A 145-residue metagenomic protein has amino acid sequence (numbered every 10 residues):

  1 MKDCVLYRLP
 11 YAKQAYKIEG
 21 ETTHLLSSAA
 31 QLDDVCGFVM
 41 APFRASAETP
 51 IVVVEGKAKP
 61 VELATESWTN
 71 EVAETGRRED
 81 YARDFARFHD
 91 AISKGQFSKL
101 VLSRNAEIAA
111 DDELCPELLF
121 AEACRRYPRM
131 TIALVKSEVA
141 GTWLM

Functional and structural regions predicted by a protein language model:
D3-Q14, A109-M145: An anion-binding catalytic pocket shared by soluble metabolic enzymes
L9-K13, I18-A109, L114-C115: Non-catalytic accessory segments adjacent to catalytic cores
